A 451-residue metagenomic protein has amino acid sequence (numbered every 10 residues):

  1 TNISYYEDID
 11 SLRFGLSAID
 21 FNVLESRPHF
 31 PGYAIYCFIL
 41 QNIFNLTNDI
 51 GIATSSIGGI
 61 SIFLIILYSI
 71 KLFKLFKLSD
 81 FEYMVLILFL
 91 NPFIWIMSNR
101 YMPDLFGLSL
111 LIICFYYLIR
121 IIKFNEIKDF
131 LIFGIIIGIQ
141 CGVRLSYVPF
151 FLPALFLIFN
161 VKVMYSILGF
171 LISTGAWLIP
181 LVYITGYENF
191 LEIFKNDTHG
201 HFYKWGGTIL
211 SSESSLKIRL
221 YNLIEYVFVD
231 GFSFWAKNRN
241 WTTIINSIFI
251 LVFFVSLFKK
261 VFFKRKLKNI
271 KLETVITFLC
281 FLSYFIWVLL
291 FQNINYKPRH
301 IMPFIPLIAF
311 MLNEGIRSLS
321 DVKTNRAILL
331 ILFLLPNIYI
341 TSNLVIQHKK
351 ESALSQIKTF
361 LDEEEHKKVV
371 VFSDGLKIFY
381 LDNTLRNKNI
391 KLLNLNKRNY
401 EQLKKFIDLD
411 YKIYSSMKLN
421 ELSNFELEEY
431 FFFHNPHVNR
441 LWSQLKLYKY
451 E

Functional and structural regions predicted by a protein language model:
F30, N99-G107, K297: Short acidic/glycine- and proline-prone juxtamembrane loop motifs at membrane-interface regions of multi-pass membrane
S56-K77, I113-Y117, F253-K259: Transmembrane-helix motifs of polytopic, lipid-linked glycan transferases
E82, K128-I135, L168-I172, F310 (+1 more regions): Signature aromatic-anchored transmembrane alpha helix within multi-pass, membrane-resident enzymes that catalyze glycan
M84-P92, Y116, I137-C141: Short helix- or helix-capping micro-motifs that position conserved polar/aromatic residues at function-defining sites
R120-F124, P149-T174, I179, Y183 (+1 more regions): Perimembrane helix-loop-helix junctions
M164-N246: Membrane-lumen/periplasm interface segments of specific transmembrane helices in polyprenyl phosphate-linked
E225-T274, F278: Hydrophobic, aromatic-rich transmembrane alpha-helices and their immediate juxtamembrane boundary segments
L329-L403: Membrane-embedded, lumen/periplasm-facing catalytic core of multi-pass transferases that use lipid-linked donors
